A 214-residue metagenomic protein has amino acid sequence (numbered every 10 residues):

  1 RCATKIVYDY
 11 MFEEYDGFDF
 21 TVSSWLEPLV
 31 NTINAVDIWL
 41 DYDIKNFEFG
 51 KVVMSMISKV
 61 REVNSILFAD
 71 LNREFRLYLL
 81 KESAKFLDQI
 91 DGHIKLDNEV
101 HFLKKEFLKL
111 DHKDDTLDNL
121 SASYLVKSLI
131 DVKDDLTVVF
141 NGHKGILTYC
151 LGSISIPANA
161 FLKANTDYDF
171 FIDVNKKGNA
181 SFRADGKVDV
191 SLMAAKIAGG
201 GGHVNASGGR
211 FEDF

Functional and structural regions predicted by a protein language model:
R1-S155, L162-Y168, N175-G178: A structured phosphate/pyrophosphate-recognition subdomain
H143-F214: Glycine-rich, acidic loop segments that terminate in or are immediately followed by a histidine
